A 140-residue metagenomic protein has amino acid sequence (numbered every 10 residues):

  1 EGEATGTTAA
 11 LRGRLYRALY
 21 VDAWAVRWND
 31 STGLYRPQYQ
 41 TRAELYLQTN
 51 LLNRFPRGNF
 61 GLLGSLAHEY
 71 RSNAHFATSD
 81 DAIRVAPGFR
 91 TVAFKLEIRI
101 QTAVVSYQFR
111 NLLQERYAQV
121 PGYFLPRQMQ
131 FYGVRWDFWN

Functional and structural regions predicted by a protein language model:
E1-L15: Outer membrane beta-barrel strand-and-loop segments of large Gram-negative receptors, especially TonB-dependent
E3-T7, R27, Y35-T41, F60 (+2 more regions): Residues that define the transmembrane beta-barrel architecture of outer-membrane proteins
A9, V21-A23, L45, G64-L66 (+3 more regions): Membrane-embedded beta-strand positions of outer-membrane beta-barrel proteins
A18, L51-G61, N140: Short loop/turn motifs that connect adjacent beta-strands in outer-membrane beta-barrel proteins
A25-S31, T49, H68-A74, I100-T102 (+2 more regions): Transmembrane beta-strands of outer-membrane beta-barrel pores
L45, P126-N140: Outer-membrane beta-barrel "beta-signal"
G61-R99: Outer membrane beta-barrel transmembrane domains
T102-F131: Predominantly the C-terminal beta-signal and adjacent terminal strand-loop region of outer-membrane beta-barrel
